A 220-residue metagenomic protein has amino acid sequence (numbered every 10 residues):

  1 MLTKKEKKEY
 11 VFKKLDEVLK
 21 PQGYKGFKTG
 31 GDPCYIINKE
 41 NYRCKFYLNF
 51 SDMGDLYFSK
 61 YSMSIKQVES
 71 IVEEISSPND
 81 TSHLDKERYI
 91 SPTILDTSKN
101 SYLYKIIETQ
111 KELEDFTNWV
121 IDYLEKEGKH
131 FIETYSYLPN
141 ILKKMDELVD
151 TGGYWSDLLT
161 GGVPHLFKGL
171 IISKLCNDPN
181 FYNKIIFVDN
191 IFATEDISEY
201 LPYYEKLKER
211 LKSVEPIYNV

Functional and structural regions predicted by a protein language model:
L2-K8, G30, I36-V220: Intrinsically disordered, low-complexity regulatory regions enriched in serine/threonine/proline and acidic residues
K4-K28: Amphipathic alpha-helical segments
